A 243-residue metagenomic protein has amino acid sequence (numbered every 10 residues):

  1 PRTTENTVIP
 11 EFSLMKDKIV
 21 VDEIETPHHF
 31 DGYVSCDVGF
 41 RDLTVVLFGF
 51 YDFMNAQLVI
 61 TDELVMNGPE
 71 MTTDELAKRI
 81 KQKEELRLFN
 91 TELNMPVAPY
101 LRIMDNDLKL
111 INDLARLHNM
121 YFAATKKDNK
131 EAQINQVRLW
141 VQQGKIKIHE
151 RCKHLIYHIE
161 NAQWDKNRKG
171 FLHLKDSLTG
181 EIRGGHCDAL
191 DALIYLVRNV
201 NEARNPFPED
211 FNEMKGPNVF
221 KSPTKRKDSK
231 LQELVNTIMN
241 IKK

Functional and structural regions predicted by a protein language model:
P1-V38: ATPase catalytic-site recognition across NTP-hydrolyzing enzymes
R2, S13-L14, F50, D62-L64: Short, structured patches in soluble enzyme cores that scaffold and shape functional sites
H28-F30, F40-L43, P96-A98, Q142: Short, well-ordered loop/turn elements at secondary-structure boundaries
F30-G49, L58-L64: A conserved active-site cap/scaffold subdomain adjacent to cofactor or substrate pockets
L47, M54-G184, A203-R204, E213-K243: Mg2+-dependent endonuclease catalytic cores in nucleic-acid-processing enzymes, primarily RNase H-like
N199-P208: Short helix-capping/linker segments at secondary-structure and domain boundaries
